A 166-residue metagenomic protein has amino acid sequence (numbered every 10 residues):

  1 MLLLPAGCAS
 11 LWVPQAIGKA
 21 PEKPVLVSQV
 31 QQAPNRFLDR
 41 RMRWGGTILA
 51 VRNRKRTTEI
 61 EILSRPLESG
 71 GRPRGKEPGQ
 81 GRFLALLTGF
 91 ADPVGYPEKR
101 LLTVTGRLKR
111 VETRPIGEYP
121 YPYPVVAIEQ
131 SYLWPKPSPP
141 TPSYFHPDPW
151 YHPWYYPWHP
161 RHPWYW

Functional and structural regions predicted by a protein language model:
M1-C8: Sec-dependent bacterial lipoprotein signal peptides
C8-W166: OB-fold and OB-like single-stranded nucleic-acid-recognition modules and their adjacent interaction interfaces
